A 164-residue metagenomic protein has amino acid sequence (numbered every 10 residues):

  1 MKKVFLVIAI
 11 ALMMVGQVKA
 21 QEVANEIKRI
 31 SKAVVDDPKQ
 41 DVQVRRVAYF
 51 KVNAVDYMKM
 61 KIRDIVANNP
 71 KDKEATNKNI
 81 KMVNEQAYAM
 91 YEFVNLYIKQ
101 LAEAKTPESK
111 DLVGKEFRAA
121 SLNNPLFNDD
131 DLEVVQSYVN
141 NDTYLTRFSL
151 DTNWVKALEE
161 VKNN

Functional and structural regions predicted by a protein language model:
M1, M13-M14, M58-M60, M82 (+1 more regions): Detector for methionine-enriched segments
M1-A24: Bacterial Sec-dependent N-terminal signal peptides
K3-V4, A20, R29, D111 (+1 more regions): N-terminal cationic leader/targeting segments used for protein routing and processing
I8-I10, I27-I30, I62-I65, I80 (+1 more regions): Weak global preference for isoleucine
Q21-K71: Immediate post-signal-peptide N-terminus of mature secreted/exported proteins
E74-N164: Surface-exposed, polar helix/loop patches in the mature regions of secreted/periplasmic/lumenal proteins that form
